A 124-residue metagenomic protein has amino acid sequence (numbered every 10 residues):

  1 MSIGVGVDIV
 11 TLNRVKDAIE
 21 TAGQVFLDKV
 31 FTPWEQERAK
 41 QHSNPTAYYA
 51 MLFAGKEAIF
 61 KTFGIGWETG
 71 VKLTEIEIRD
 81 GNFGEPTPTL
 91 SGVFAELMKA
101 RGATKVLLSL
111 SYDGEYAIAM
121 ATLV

Functional and structural regions predicted by a protein language model:
M1-V124: Core catalytic alpha/beta fold that binds nucleotide/phospho-ligands
